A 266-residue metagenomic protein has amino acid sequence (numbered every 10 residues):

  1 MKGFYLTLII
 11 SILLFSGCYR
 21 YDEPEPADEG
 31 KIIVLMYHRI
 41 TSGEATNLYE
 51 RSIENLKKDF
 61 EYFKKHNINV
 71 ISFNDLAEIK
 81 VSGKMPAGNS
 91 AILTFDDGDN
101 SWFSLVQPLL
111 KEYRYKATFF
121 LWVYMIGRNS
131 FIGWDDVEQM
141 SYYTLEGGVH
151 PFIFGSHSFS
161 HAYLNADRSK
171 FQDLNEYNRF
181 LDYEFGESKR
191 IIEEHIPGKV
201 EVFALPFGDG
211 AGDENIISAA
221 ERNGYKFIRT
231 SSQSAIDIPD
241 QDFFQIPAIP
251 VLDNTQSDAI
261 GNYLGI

Functional and structural regions predicted by a protein language model:
M1-F4: Positively charged n-region of N-terminal signal peptides that target proteins for export
T7-L14: Bacterial N-terminal signal peptides
C18-S90, F244-L252, G261-N262, I266: N-terminal pre-catalytic segment of deacetylase/amide-hydrolase enzymes
G30, L35-G43, N89-A91, D99-S101 (+3 more regions): Metal-dependent polysaccharide deacetylase catalytic core of the NodB/CE4 family, i.e., the active-site-bearing domain
I68, Y115, Y225: Short phosphate-binding/catalytic loops that engage adenosine nucleotides
L121-W122, H195-V202, D209-S257: His/Asp/Glu-enriched short active-site or ligand-binding loop at hydrolase and phosphoryl-transfer sites
